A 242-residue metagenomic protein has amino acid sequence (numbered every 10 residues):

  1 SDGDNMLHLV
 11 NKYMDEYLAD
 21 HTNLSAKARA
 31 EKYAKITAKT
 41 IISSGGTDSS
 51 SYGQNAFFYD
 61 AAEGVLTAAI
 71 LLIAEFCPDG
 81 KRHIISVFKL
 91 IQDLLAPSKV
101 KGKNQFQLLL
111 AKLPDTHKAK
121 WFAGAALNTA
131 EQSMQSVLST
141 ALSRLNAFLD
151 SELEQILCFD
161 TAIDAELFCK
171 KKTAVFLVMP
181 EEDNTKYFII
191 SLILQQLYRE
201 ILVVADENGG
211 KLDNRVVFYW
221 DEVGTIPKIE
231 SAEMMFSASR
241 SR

Functional and structural regions predicted by a protein language model:
S1-R242: P-loop NTPase motor domains
